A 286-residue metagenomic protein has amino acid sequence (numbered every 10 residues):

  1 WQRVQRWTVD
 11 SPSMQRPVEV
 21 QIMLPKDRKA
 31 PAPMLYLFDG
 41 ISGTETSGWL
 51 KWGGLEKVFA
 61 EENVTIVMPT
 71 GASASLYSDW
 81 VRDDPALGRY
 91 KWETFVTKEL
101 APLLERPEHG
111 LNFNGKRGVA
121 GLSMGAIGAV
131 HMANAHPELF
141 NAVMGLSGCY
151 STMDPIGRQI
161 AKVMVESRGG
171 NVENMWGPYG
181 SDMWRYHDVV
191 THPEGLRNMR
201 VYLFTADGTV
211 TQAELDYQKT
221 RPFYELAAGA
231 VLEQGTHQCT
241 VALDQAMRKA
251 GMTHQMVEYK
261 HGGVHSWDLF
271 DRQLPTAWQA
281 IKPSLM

Functional and structural regions predicted by a protein language model:
W1-M286: Non-catalytic cap/lid and distal C-terminal segments of serine-dependent acyl enzymes
